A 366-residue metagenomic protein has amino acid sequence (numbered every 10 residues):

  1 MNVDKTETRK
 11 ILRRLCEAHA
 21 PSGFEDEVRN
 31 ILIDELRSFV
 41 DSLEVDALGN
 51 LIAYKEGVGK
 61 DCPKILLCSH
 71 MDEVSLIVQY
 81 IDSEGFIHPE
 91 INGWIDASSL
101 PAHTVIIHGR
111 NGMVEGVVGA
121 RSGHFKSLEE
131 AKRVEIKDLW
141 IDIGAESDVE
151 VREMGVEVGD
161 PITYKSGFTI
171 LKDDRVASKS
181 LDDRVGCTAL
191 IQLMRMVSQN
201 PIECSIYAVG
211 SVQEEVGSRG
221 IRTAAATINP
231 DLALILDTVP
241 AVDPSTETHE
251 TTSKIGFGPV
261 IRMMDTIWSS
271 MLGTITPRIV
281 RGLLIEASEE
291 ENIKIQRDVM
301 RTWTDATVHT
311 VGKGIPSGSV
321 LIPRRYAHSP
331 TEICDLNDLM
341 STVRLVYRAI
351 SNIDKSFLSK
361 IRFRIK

Functional and structural regions predicted by a protein language model:
M1-K366: N-terminal hydrophobic/helix-forming segments and targeting peptides
